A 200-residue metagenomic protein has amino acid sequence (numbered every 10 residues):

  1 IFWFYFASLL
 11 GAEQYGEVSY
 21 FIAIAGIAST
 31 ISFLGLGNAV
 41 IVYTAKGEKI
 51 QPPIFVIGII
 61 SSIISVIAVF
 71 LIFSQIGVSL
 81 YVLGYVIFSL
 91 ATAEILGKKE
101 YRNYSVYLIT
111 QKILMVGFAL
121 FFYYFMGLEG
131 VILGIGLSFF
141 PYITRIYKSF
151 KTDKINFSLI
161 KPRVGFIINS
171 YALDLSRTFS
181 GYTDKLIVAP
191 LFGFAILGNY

Functional and structural regions predicted by a protein language model:
I1, Y20-S74: Membrane-water interface segments that mark the loop-to-transmembrane alpha-helix transition
I1-L34, N169-A195: Signature of the first transmembrane helix
F4, A39-V42, L90-G97, T183: Intracellular helix-loop hinge segments at the cytoplasmic ends of transmembrane helices in 12-TM rocker-switch-type
A7-S8, V42-K46, G97, Y123-Y124 (+1 more regions): Transmembrane helix-loop junction
E13-G16, P52, R102, L128-E129 (+1 more regions): Residues that define the loop-to-transmembrane-helix transition and helix capping in multi-pass membrane transporters
G16-Y20, V106, L133, G198-N199: Signature of the 12-TM Major Facilitator Superfamily
I57-S176: Hydrophobic transmembrane helix module of multi-pass membrane transport proteins
